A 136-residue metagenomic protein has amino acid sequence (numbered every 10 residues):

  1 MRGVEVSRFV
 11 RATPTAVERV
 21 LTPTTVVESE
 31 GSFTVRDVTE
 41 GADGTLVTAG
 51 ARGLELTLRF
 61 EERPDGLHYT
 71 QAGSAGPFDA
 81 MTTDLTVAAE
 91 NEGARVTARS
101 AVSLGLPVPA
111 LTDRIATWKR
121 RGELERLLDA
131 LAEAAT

Functional and structural regions predicted by a protein language model:
M1-A42: Hydrophobic ligand-binding cavity/cleft-lining segments
M1-V6, A51-G53, L127: An N-terminal domain-start capping segment
S29, G50-R95, A101-S103: Hydrophobic-ligand binding "helix-grip"
S32, D37, P77, A101-S103 (+2 more regions): Residue-level preference for alpha-helix termini and adjacent loops
D37-G41, D79-M81, A89-N91, R99-V102 (+1 more regions): Short C-terminal domain-edge/linker segments immediately following a structured domain
G44-T48: Short polybasic amphipathic segments
V102-T136: A conserved amphipathic terminal alpha-helix motif
